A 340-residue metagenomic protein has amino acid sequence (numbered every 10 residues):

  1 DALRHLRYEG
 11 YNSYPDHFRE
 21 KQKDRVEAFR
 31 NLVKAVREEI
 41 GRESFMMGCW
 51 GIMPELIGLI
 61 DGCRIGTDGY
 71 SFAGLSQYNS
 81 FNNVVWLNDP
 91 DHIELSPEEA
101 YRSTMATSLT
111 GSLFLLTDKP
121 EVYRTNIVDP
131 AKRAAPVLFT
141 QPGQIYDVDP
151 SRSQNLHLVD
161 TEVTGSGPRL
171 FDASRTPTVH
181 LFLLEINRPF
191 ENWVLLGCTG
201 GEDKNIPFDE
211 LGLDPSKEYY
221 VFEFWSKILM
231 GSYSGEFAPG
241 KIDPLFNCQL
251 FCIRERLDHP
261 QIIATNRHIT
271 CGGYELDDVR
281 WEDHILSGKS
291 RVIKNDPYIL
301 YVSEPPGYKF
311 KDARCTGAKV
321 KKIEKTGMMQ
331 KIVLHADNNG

Functional and structural regions predicted by a protein language model:
D1-Y14: Active-site groove signature of glycoside hydrolases
Y11-A28: The substrate-binding groove and active-site-proximal loops of carbohydrate-active enzymes, especially glycoside
K23-D129, T140-S153, D160-V163: Glycan-recognition surfaces
L32, I93, A100, V179-H180 (+2 more regions): Short alpha-helical segments and helix-capping/turn motifs at coil-helix boundaries
E43-S44, Y219, Y308, A318: A structural micro-motif
T107-T110, L115, Q154-P215, L250-L257 (+1 more regions): Carbohydrate-binding surface patches
S108-A173, E218-E275: Catalytic cores of secreted or luminal carbohydrate-active enzymes
W193-L196, W225, M230-G340: Non-catalytic C-terminal accessory domains or segments of carbohydrate-active enzymes
